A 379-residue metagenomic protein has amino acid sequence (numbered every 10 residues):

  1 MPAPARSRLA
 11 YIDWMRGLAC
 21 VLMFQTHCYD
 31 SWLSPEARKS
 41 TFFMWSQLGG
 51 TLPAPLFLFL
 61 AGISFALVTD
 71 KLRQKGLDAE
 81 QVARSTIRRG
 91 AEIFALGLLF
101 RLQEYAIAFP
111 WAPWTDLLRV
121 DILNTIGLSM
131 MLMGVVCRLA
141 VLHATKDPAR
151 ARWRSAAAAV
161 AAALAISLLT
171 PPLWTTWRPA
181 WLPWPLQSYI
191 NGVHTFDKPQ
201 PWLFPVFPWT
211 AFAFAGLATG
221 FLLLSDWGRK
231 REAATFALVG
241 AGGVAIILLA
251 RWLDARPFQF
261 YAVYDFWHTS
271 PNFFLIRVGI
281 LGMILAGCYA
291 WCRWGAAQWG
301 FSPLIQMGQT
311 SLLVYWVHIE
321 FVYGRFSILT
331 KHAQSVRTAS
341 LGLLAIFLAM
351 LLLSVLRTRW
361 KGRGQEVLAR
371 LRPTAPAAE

Functional and structural regions predicted by a protein language model:
M1-E379: Alpha-helical transmembrane segments and their immediate juxtamembrane cytosolic regions
